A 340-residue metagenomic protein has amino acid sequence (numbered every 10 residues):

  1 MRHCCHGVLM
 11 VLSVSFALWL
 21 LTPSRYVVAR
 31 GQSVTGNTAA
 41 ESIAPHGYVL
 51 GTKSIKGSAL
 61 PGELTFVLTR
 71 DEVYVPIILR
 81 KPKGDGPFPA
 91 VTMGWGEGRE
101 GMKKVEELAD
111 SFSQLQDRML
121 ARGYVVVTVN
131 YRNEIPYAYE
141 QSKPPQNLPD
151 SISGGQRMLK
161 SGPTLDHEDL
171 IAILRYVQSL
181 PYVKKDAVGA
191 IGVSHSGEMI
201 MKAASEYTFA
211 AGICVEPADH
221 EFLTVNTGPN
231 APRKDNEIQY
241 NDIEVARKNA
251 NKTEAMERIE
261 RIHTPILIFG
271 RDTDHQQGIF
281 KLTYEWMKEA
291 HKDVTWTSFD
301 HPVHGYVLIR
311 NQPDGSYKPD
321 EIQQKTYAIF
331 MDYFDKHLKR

Functional and structural regions predicted by a protein language model:
N37-D85: N-terminal cap/lid segment of alpha/beta-hydrolase-fold proteins
A59, A203, T208-R258, T264: Mobile cap/lid helix-loop segments that gate and shape the active-site cleft of serine hydrolases
D85-F88, M93-Y137, F222, Q276-Q277: Short substrate-entry loop that stabilizes the transition state in hydrolases
S142-P181: Alpha/beta-hydrolase active-site loop
L165-A231: Primarily recognizes the serine-hydrolase "nucleophile elbow" in alpha/beta-hydrolase and SGNH/GDSL folds
I262, I268-G270: Short beta-strand/loop motif that positions the catalytic acidic residue of the alpha/beta-hydrolase fold
D274-L282: Conserved alpha/beta-hydrolase "acid-adjacent" motif
D293-R340: C-terminal catalytic histidine-bearing segment of alpha/beta-hydrolase fold enzymes
